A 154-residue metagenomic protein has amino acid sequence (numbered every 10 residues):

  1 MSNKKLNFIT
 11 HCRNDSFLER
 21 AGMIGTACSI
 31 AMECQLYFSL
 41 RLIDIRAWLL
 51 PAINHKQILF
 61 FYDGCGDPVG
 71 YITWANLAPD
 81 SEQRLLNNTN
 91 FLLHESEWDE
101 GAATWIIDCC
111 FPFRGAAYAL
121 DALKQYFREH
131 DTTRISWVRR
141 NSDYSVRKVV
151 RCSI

Functional and structural regions predicted by a protein language model:
M1-D44: Short amphipathic alpha-helix that is part of the acyltransferase structural core
Y37-I43, P51-I53, W74: N-terminal secretory signal peptides
D44-R46, A122: Short alpha-helical segments and helix-capping/turn motifs at coil-helix boundaries
A47-F60, L77-S81: A short helix-loop-beta-strand connector motif used in the catalytic cores of GNAT acetyltransferases and, in some
F60, G64-N76: Conserved beta-strand in the GNAT
A75-L77, S153-I154: A short, sequence-level motif marking secondary-structure junctions
D80-R151: Acyl-donor binding region in acyl/amide transferases
